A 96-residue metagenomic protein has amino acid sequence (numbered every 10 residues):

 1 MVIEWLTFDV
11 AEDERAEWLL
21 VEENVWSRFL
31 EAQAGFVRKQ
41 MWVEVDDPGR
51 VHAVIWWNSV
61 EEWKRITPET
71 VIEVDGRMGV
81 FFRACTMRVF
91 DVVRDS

Functional and structural regions predicted by a protein language model:
M1, L20, A53, R88-D91: Detector for intrinsically disordered, low-structure N-terminal pre-sequences
M1-V2, W18, A34-F36: Short, flexible segments with low predicted structural confidence
V2-D9, R38-P68: Short, well-ordered beta-strand segments in beta-rich or mixed alpha/beta enzyme and ligand-binding folds
D9-E22: Short, surface-exposed ligand-recognition loops at beta-strand->loop->(often short) alpha-helix junctions that present
E14-A16, S27-L30, M41-V43: Intrinsically disordered, low-complexity segments enriched in polar/charged residues with Gly/Pro, especially when
N24-V37, W56-F90: An amphipathic, aromatic/His-enriched active-site/gating alpha helix that lines ligand/cofactor pockets
V92-S96: Short, low-order "capping/linker" segments at domain edges
